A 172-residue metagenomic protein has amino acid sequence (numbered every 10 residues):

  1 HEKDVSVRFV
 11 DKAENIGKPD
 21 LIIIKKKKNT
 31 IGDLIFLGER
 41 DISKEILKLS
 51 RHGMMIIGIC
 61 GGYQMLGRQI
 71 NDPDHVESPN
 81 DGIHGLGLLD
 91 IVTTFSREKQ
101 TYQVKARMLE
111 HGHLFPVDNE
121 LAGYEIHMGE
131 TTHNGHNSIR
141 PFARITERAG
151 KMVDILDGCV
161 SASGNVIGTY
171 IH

Functional and structural regions predicted by a protein language model:
H1, I31, V160: RNA-binding accessory domains that recognize and position tRNA/RNA substrates
E2-K18: A short, well-structured beta->alpha microelement
V7, K12, Q103-I171: C-terminal and late-domain segments of enzyme folds
E14-I16, T93, E130: Residue-level detector of flexible, active-site-proximal loop/helix-junction positions within diverse enzyme catalytic
G17-K18, H52, A162: Residue-level preference for short coil/turn positions at secondary-structure junctions
K28-A122: Cysteine-nucleophile active-site neighborhood
